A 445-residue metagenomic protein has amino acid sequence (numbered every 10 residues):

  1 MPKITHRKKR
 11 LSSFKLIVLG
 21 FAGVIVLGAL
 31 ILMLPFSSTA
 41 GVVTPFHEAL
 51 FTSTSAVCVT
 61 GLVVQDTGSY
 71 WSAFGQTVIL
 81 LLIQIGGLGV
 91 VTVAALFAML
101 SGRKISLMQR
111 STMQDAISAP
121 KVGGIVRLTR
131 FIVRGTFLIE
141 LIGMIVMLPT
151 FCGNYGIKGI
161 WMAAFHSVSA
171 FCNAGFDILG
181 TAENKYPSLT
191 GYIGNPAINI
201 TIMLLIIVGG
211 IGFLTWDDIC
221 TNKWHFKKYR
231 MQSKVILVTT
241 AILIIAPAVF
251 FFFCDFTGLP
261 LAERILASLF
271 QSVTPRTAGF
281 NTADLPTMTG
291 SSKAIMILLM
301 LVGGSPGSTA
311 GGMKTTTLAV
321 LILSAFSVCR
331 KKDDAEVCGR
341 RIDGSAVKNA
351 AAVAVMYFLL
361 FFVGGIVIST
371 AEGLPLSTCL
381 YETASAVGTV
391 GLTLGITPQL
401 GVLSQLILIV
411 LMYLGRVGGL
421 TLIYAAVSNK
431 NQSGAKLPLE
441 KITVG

Functional and structural regions predicted by a protein language model:
M1-G445: Membrane-proximal intracellular helices of multi-pass ion channels
